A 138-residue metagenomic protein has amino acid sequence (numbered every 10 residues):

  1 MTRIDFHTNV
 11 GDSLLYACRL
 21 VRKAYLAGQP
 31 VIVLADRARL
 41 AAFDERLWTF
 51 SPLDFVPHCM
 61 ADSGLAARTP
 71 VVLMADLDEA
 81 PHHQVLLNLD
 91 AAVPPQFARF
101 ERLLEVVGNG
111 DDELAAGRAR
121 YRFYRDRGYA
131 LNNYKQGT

Functional and structural regions predicted by a protein language model:
T2-A98, N109, R127-A130, Y134-T138: Positively charged, polar, low-complexity stretches
R46-W48, F100-L103, A119-Y121: Short, glycine/charged-enriched secondary-structure capping and boundary segments
P95, D112-Y121: Helix-rich interaction surfaces within compact, conserved domain-sized segments that mediate assembly or partner
R102, V107-E113: Trafficking entry modules
